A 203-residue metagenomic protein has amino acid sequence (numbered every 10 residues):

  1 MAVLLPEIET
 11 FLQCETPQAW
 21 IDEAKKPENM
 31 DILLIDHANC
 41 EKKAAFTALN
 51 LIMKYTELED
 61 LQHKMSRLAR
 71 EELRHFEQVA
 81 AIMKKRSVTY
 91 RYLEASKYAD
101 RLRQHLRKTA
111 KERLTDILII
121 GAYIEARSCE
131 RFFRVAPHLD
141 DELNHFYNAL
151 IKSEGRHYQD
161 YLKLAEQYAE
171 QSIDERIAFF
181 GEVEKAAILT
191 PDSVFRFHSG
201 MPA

Functional and structural regions predicted by a protein language model:
M1-A203: Non-heme di-metal
